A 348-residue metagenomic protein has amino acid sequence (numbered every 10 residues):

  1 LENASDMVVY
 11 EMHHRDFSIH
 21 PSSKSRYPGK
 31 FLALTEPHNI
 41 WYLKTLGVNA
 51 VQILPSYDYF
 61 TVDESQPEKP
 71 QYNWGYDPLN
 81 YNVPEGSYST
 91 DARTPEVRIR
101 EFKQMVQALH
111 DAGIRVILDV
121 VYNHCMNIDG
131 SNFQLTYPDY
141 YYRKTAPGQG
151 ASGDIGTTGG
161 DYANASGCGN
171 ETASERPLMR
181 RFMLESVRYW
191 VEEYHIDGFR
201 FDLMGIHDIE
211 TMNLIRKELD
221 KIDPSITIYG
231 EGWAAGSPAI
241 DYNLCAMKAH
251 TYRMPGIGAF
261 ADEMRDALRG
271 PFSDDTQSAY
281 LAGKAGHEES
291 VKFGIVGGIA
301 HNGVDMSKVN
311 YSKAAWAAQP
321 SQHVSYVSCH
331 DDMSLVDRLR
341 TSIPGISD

Functional and structural regions predicted by a protein language model:
L1-S5: Basic K/R-rich, polyanion-interacting modules in nucleoproteins and related proteins
D6-V9, P78, S225, H323-V324: A residue-level signal for beta-strand positions that form part of recognition/binding surfaces within mature
V9-H14, V327: Active-site-proximal beta-strand elements of phosphoester/diester hydrolases
H13-P37, W41-Y194, M204-D223, T227: Substrate-binding/active-site clefts of carbohydrate-active enzymes
D197: Extracellular, beta-strand-rich glycan-interacting domains
R216-E218, I222-D348: Conserved alpha/beta catalytic core and glycan-binding cleft of carbohydrate-active enzymes
